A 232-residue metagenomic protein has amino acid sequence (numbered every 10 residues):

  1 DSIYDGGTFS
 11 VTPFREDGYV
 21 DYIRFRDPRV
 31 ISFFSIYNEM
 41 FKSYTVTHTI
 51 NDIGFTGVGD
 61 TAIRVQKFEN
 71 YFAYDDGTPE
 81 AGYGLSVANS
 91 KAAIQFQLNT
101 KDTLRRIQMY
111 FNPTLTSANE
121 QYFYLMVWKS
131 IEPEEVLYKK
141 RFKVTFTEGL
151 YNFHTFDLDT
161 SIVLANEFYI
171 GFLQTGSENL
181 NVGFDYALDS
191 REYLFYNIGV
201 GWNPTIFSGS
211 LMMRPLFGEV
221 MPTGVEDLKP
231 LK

Functional and structural regions predicted by a protein language model:
S2, D60-T61, T103, T160: Coil residues (strongly favoring Ser/Thr
S2-E39: Intrinsically disordered, low-complexity Pro/Gly/Ser/Thr-rich segments with frequent PxxP/GP/PP motifs and embedded
S32-R64, F168-F172: Short, aromatic- and glycine-rich surface loops/edge beta-strands on solvent-exposed regions
K67-N99, G209-K232: Residue-level detector of functionally pivotal "anchor" positions at catalytic/ligand-binding pockets or at interdomain
L98-Q108, E120, A165: Extended extracellular/luminal ectodomain segments enriched in beta-structured repeat modules
D102-L115, F172: A short beta-strand element within beta-rich, extracytoplasmic domains of secreted/secretory-pathway proteins
S117-E192: Aromatic- and Gly/Pro-enriched, solvent-exposed loop/edge beta-strand patches characteristic of beta-rich domains
L173-M221: Short, surface-exposed beta-strand/loop patches at domain edges that form aromatic-rich interfacial subsites
